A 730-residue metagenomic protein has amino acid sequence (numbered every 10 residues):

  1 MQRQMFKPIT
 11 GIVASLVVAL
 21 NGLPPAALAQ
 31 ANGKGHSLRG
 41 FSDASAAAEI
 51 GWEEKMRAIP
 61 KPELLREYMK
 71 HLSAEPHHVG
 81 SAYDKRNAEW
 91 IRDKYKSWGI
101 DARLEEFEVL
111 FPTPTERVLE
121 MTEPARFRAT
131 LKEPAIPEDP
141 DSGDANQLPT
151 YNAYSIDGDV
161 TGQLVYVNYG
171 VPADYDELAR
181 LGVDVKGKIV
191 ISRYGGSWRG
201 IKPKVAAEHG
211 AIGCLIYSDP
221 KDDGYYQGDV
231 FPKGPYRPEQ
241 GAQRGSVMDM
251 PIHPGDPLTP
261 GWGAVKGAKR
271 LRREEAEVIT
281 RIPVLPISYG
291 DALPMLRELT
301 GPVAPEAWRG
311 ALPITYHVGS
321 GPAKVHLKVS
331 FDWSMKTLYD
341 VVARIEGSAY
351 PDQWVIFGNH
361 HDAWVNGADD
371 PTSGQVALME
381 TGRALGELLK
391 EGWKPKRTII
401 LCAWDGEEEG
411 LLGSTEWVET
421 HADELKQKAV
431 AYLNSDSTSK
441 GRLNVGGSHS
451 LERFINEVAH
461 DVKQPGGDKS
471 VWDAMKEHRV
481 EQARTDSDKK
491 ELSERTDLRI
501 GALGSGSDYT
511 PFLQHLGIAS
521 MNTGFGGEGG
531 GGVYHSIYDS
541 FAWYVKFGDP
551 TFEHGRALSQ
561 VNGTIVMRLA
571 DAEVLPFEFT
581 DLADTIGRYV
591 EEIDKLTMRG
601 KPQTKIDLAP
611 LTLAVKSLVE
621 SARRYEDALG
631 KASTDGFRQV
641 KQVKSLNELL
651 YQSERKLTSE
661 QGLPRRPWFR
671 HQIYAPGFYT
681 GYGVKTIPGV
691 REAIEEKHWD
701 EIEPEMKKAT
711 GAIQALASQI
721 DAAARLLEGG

Functional and structural regions predicted by a protein language model:
G11-G22: Bacterial N-terminal signal peptides
A31-G51, K70-I189, P220, P235-P254: Noncatalytic luminal/extracellular "stalk/propeptide" segments of secretory-pathway proteins
G51-I59, S73-A82, T150-S155, I189-G196 (+11 more regions): Second-shell loop/turn segments in exported
R126-R128, S155, R237-V303, Y350 (+6 more regions): Metal-dependent peptidase/peptidase-like ectodomains
S142-E177, I252-D369, R383, E387-W393: Soluble metallo-hydrolase cores and metallopeptidase-like ectodomains found primarily in the secretory/periplasmic
V167-G234, S348, D352-W354, W364 (+3 more regions): A conserved hydrophobic secondary-structure block that centers on an alpha-helix together with its immediately flanking
V341, F357-L411, E416, N562-I565: Alpha-helical metal-binding/catalytic segments enriched in His/Glu/Asp
G530, R556, Q560-G730: C-terminal non-catalytic alpha-helical accessory regions
